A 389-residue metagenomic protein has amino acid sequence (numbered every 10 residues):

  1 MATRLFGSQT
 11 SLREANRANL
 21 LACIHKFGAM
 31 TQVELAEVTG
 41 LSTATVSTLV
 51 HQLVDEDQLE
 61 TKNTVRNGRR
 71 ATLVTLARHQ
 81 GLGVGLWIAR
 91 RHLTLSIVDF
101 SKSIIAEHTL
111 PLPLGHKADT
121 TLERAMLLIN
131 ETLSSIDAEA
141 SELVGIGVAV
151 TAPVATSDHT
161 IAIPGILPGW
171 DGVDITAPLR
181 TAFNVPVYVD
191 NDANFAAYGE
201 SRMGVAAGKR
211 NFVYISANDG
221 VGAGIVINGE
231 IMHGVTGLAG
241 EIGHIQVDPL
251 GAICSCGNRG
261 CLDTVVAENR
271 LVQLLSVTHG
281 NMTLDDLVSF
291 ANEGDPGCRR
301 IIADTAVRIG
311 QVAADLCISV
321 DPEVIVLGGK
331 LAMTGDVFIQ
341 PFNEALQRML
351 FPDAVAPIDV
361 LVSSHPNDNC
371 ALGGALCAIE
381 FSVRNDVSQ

Functional and structural regions predicted by a protein language model:
M1-R66, R70, T75-S141, L250 (+2 more regions): ATP-binding/phosphotransfer module of carbohydrate and carboxylate kinases, centering on a glycine-rich
K26-F27, S101, L167, M203 (+1 more regions): Short helix-capping/turn signature of helix-turn-helix
H79-G81, N184-V185, A207-F212, V221 (+1 more regions): Short coil/turn connectors at secondary-structure junctions
R90, F195, D219: Short, glycine/acidic-enriched loop or turn micro-motifs at the edges of active sites
D99, T156, V226: Short, acidic, Ser/Thr-enriched surface-loop or helix-capping motifs
I104-N211, D336-R348: Glycine-rich phosphate-binding loop and adjoining helix at the ATP-binding site of ATP-dependent phosphoryl-transfer
T151-V154, N218-G220, L331: Short glycine-rich anion-binding loops that position phosphate/pyrophosphate groups of nucleotides and phosphorylated
G208-V265: Glycine-rich phosphate-binding loop of actin/hexokinase-like ATP-binding domains
